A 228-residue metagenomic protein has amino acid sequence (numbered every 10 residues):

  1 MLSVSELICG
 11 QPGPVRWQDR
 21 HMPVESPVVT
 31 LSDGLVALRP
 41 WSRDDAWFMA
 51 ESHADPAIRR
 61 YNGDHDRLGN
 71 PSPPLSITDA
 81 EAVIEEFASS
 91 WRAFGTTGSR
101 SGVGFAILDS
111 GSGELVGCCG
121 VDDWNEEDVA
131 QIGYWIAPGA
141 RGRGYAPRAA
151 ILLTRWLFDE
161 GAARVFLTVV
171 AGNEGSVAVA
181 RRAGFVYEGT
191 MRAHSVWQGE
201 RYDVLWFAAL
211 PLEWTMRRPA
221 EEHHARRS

Functional and structural regions predicted by a protein language model:
L2-G139, E200-S228: GNAT-family acyltransferases
W41, F105, W156-F158, F185: Conserved hydrophobic/aromatic "anchor" residues that stabilize well-ordered secondary structure elements
R67, A171-G172, H194: Conserved beta-strand edge residues that scaffold enzyme active sites
C118, Q131, A146-T154, F158 (+1 more regions): A generic structured-segment signal
Y134, G142-D159, E174-R182: Conserved acetyl-CoA-binding loop-helix of GNAT-fold acetyltransferases
I136, V170-A171: Short amphipathic helical patch at the helix-1/turn junction of helix-turn-helix
F166-T168, V186-D203: Conserved catalytic-core motifs of GNAT/GCN5-like acyltransferases
A180, F185, F207: Conserved active-site tyrosine of GNAT-family acetyltransferases
